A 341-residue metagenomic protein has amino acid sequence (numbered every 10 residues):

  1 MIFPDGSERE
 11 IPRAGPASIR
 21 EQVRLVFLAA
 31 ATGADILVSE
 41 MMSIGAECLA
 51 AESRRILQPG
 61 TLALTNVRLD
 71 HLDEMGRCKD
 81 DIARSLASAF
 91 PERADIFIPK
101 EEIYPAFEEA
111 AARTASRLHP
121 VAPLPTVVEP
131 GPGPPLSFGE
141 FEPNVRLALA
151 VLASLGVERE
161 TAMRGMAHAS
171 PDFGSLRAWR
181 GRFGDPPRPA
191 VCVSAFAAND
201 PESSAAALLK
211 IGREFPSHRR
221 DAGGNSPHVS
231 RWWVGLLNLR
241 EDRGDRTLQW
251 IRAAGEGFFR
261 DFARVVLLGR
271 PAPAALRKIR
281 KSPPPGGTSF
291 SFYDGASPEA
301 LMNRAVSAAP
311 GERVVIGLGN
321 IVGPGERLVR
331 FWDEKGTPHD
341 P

Functional and structural regions predicted by a protein language model:
M1-L62, N66, D70-A83, P105: ATP-dependent carboxylate-amine ligase catalytic core
I11, L72-A83, A87-F90, A94-E202: Adenine nucleotide phosphate-binding catalytic loops in nucleotide-utilizing enzymes
A29, A110-A112, P283: A generic structural signal for well-ordered alpha-helical segments
I36, T61, D95, V191 (+1 more regions): Hydrophobic "anchor" residues on beta-strands that sit immediately upstream of conserved functional sites
S39, L64, I98-P99, S194 (+1 more regions): Active-site flanking residues adjacent to catalytic metal/cofactor-binding acidic residues
R54-T65, S85, R327-P341: A short, gly/pro- and small-residue-rich
T61-N66, R93-P99, A263: Conserved beta-strand/loop subsegment of P-loop NTPase cores
S154-V157, R164, A169-P341: ATP-dependent carboxylate-amine ligase
